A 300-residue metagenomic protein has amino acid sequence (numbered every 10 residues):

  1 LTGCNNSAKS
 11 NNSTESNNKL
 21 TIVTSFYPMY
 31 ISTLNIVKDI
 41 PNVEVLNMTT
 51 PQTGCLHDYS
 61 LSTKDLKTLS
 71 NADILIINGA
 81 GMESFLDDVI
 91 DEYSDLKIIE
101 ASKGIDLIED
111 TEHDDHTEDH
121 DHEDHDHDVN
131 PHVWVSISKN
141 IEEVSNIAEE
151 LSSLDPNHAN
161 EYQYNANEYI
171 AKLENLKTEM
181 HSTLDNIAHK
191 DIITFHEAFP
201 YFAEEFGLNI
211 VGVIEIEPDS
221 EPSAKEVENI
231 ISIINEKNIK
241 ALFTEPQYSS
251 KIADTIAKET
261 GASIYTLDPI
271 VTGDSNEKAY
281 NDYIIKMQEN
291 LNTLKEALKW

Functional and structural regions predicted by a protein language model:
C4-W300: Extracytoplasmic metal-acquisition and chelation regions
